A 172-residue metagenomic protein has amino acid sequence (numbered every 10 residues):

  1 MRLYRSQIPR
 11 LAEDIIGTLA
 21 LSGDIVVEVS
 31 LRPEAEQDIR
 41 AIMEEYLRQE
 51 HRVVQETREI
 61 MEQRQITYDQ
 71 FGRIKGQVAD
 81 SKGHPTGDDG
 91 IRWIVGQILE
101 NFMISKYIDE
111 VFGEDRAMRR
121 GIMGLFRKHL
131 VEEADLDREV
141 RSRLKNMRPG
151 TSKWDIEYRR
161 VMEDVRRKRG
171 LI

Functional and structural regions predicted by a protein language model:
R2-G72: N-terminal interaction modules that seed assembly of large macromolecular complexes
D24-V26, Y107-I108, R148: Charged, low-complexity interaction regions
V27-L31, V111-E114, L136: Short, tandemly repeated low-complexity microdomains enriched for cysteine and small residues
E36-Y46, E62, T67-H129: Conserved mixed alpha/beta catalytic, RNA-binding, or beta-rich assembly cores of soluble enzyme, regulatory
L130-I172: Alpha-helical oligomerization segments
